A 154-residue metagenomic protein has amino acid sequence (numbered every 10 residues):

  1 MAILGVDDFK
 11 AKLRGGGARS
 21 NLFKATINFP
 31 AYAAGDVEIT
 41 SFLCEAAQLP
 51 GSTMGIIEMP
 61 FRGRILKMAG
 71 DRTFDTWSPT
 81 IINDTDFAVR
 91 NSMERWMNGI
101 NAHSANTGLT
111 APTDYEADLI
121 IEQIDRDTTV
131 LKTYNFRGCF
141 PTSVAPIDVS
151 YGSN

Functional and structural regions predicted by a protein language model:
M1-N154: Glycine-rich, low-complexity intrinsically disordered segments
